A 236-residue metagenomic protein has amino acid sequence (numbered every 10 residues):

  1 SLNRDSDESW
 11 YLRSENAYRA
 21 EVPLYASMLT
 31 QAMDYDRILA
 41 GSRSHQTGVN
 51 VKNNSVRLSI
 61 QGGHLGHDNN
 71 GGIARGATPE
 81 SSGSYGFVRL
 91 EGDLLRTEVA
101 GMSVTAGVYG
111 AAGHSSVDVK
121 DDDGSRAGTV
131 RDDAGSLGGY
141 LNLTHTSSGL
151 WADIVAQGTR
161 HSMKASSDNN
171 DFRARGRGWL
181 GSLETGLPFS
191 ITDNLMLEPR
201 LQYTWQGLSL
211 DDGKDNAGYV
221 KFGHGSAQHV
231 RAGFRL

Functional and structural regions predicted by a protein language model:
N3-R200, T204-G207, D211-Y219: Outer membrane beta-barrel translocator domains of Type V secretion systems
E98, G135-G138, K221-L236: Outer membrane beta-barrel transmembrane domains
